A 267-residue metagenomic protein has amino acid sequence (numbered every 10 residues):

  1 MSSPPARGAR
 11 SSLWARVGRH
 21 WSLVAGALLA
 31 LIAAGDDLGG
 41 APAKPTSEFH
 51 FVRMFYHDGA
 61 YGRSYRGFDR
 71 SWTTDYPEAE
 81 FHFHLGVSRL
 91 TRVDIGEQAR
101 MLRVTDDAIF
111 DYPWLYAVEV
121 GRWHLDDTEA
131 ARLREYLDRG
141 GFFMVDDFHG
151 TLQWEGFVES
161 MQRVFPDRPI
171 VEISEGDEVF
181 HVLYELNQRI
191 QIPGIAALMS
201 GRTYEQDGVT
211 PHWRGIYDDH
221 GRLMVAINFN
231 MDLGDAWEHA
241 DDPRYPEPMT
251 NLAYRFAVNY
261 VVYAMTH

Functional and structural regions predicted by a protein language model:
S22-A33: Bacterial N-terminal signal peptides
G35-W114, V118-G121, M224, D232-H267: Aromatic-Pro/Gly-enriched surface loop or interdomain linker that acts as a lid/target-recognition segment
F51, I109, W114-W154: Short alpha-beta junction capping motif
G59-G67, Q153-G234, E238-H239, M249 (+1 more regions): An acidic, glycine-rich "communication" segment
A79, F83, E129-R132, Q153 (+2 more regions): Stable alpha-helical elements in mature extracytoplasmic
V93-R103, V145-F148, R168-G176: Surface-exposed patches in mature extracellular/periplasmic domains of secreted proteins
